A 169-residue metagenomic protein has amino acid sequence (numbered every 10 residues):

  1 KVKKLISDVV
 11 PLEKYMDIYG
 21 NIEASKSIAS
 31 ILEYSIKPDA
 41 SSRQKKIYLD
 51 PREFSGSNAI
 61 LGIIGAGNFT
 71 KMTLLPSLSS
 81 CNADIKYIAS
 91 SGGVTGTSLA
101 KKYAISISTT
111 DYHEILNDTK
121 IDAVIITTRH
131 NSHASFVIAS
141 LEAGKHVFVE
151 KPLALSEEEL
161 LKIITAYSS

Functional and structural regions predicted by a protein language model:
K1-K14, D84-Y87: Glycine- and charged-residue-rich phosphate/anionic-cofactor binding loop of Rossmann-like
V2-I6, M16-N58: C-terminal capping/lid region of NAD(P)-dependent oxidoreductase domains
R43-Y103: N-terminal Rossmann-like dinucleotide-binding module
I105-Y112: Conserved SAM-binding strand-loop segment of SAM-dependent methyltransferases
S106, A143-K145, S169: A short helix->loop->beta-strand "cap" motif at the edges of active sites that frequently abuts
L116, S132-E150: Rossmann-fold NAD(P) dinucleotide-binding segment
V124-I125: N-terminal Rossmann-like NAD(P) cofactor-binding module of classical short-chain dehydrogenase/reductase
L153-S169: Rossmann-fold NAD(P)-binding glycine/threonine-rich loop
